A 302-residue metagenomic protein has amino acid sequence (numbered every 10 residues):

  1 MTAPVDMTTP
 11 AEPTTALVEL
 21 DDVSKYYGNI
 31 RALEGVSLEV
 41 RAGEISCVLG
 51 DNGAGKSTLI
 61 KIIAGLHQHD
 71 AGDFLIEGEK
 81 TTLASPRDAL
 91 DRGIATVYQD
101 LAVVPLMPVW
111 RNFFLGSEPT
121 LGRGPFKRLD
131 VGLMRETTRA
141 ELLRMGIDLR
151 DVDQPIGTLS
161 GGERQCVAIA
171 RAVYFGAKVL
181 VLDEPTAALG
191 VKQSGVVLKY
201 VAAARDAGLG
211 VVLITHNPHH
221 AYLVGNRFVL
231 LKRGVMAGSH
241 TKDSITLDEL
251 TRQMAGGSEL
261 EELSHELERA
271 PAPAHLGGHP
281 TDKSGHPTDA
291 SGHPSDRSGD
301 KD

Functional and structural regions predicted by a protein language model:
M1-A3, T8, T281, T288 (+1 more regions): Threonine-centered tandem repeat motifs in low-complexity domains
T2-G277, D300-D302: Glycine-rich phosphate-binding loops of nucleotide-dependent enzymes
V197, V224, K283, A290 (+1 more regions): Alpha-helical and His/Cys-centered functional microenvironments
